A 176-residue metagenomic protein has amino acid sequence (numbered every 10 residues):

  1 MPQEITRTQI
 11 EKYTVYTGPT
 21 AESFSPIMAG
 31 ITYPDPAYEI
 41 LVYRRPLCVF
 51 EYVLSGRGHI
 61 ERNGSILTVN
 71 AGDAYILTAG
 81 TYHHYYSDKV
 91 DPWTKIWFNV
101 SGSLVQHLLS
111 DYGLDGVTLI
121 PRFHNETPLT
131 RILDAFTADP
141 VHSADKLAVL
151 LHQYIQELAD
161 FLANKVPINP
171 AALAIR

Functional and structural regions predicted by a protein language model:
M1-T68, D73-A74, K89, G116-V117: Generic protein-terminus/edge-of-domain signal
P19, Y33-P36, R57, A79 (+2 more regions): A general structural signal marking secondary-structure boundaries and capping sites
I66, G80-L104: Ligand-binding loop in jelly-roll beta-barrel domains
Y75, K95, G116-F123, P128-L129: Secondary-structure boundary/capping motif
D88, D111-Y112, F161: Residue-level signal for well-ordered alpha-helical positions
V100-L104, P121-R176: An amphipathic alpha-helical interaction segment
G102-I120: Double-stranded beta-helix
